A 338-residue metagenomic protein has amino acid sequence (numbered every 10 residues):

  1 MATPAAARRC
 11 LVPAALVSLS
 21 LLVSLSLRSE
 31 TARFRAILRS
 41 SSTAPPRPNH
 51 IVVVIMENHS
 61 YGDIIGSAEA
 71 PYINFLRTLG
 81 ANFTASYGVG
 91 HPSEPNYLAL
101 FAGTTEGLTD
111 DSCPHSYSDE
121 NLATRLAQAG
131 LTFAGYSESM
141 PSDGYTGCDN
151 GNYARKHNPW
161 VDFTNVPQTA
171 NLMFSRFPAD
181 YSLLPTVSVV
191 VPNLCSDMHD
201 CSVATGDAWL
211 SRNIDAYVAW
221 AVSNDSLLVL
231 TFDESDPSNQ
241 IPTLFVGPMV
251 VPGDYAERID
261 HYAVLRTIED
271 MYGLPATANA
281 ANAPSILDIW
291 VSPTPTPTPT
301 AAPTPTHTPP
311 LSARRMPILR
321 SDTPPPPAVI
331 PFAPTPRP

Functional and structural regions predicted by a protein language model:
M1-A7: N-terminal secretory signal peptides that target proteins for export/translocation
P13-S24: Bacterial N-terminal signal peptides
F34-P295: Flexible, surface-exposed loop/gating regions in the mature catalytic domains of secreted/periplasmic hydrolases
R35, R39-T43, T294-R337: Ser/Thr-rich, Proline-interspersed low-complexity disordered segments
